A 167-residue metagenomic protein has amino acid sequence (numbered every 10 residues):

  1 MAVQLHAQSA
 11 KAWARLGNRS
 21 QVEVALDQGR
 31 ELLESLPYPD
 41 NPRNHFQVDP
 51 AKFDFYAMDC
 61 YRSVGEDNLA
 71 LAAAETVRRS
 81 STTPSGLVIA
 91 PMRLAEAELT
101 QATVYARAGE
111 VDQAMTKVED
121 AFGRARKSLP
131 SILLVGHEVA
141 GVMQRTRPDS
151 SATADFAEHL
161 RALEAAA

Functional and structural regions predicted by a protein language model:
M1-A167: Conserved binding/catalytic microenvironments
